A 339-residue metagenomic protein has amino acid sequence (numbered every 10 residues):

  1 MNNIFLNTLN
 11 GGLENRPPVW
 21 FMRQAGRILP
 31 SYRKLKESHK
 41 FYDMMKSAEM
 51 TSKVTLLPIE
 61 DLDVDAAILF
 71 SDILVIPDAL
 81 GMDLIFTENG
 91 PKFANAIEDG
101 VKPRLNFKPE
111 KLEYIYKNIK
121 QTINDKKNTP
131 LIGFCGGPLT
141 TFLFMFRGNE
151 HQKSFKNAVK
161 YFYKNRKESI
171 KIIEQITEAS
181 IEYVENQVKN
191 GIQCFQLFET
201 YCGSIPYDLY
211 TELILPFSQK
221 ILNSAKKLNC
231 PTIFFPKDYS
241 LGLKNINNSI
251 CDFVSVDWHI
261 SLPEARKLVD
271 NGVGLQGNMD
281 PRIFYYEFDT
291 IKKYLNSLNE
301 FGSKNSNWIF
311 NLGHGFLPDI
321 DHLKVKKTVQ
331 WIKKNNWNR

Functional and structural regions predicted by a protein language model:
M1-E88, K220, H322-R339: N-terminal basic, low-complexity leaders that serve as flexible interaction/assembly modules and, when applicable, as
E14-R16, W20, A66-I68, P130-I132 (+5 more regions): Structural preference for beta-strand elements that scaffold enzyme active sites
P18, I59, T122, S180 (+6 more regions): Conserved, mostly hydrophobic/aromatic
S38-T51, K156-E182, P281-T290: Active-site mouth loops of central-metabolism enzymes
I85-Y183: Active-site-proximal, glycine-rich beta->alpha crossover segments in alpha/beta enzymes that shape flexible
I115-N128, D208-C230, L268-G272, T328-W337: Alpha-helix-loop-beta-strand connector modules within alpha/beta enzyme cores
N149-F195, Y207, E212-L215, Q219-L228 (+3 more regions): Alpha/beta enzyme core
K227-R339: Catalytic-face loop-and-helix region of soluble metabolic enzyme cores
